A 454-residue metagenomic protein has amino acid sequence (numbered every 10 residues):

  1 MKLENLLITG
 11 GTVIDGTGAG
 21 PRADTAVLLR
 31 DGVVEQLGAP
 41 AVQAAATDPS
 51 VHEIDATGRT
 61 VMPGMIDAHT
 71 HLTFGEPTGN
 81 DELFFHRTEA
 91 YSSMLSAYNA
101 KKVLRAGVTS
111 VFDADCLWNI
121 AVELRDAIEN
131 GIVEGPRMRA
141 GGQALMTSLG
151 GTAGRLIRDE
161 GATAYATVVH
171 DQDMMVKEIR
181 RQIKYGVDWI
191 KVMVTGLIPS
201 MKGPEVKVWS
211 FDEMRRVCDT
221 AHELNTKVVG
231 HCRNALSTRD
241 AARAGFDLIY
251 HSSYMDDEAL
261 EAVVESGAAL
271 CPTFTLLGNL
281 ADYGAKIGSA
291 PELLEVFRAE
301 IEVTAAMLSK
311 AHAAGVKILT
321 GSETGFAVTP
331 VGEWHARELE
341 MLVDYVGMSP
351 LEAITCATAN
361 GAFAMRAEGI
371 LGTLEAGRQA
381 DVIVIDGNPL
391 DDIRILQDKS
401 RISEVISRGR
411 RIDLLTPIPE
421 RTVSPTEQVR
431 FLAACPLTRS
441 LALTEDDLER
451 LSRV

Functional and structural regions predicted by a protein language model:
M1-T25, R30-D31, E35, P40 (+4 more regions): Active-site microenvironment of metallo-dependent hydrolases
G11, V27, G32, G58 (+16 more regions): Divalent metal-coordination and catalytic microenvironments
V42-M62: Active-site metal-binding motif and surrounding structural segment of the metallo-beta-lactamase
R59-I132, S148-G151, D212, A241-A244: Metal-associated gating/positioning segment near the N- to mid-region
L72-S92, K101-L104, T147-A164, L197-S210 (+1 more regions): Active-site gating loops and adjacent loop-to-helix segments of metal-dependent hydrolytic enzymes
E76-G79, A121, K202, T238-A244 (+4 more regions): Histidine/acidic-residue-rich catalytic or RNA/ligand-binding cores of hydrolases and nuclease-related proteins
E123, D173-L270, N279, G284-G288 (+1 more regions): Histidine/acidic residue-rich metal-binding segments in metalloenzymes
E223, E302-N388: His/Asp/Glu-enriched, well-ordered alpha-helical/loop segment that forms or immediately abuts the divalent-metal
